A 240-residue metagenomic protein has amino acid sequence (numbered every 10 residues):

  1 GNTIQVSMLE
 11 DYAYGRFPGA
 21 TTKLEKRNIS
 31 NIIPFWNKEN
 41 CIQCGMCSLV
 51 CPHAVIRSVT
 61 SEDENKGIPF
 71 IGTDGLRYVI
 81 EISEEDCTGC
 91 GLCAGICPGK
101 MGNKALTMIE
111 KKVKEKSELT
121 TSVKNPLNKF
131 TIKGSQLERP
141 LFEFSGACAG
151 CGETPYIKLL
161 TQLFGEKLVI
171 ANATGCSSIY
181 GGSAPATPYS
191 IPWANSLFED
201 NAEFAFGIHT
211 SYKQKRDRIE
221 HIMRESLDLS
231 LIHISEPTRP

Functional and structural regions predicted by a protein language model:
G1-S30, P34-N37, V59, I71 (+3 more regions): Catalytic or ion-coupling anion/metal-binding cores of large enzyme and transporter domains
A20-Q43, T60-G89, I109-K114, S135-S145: Ferredoxin-like iron-sulfur electron-transfer modules
T21-T22, M46-E64, S83, L92-V113 (+2 more regions): Iron-sulfur cluster-binding cysteine motifs and their immediate structural context in ferredoxin-like electron-transfer
V50-C51, I56, K112-V113, V169-S178 (+2 more regions): Carboxylate/His-rich catalytic cores and anion/metal-binding grooves
V113-E115, T120-V123, A184-I191: Short secondary-structure boundary/capping segments
F142-T174, S178, G182-S183: N-terminal amphipathic, basic-rich helices that act as targeting or association modules
G182-T210: Mobile "lid/hinge" segments at catalytic clefts and subdomain interfaces of large enzymes
S230-P240: Residue-level detector of conserved catalytic or cofactor/ligand-binding positions in enzyme active sites
